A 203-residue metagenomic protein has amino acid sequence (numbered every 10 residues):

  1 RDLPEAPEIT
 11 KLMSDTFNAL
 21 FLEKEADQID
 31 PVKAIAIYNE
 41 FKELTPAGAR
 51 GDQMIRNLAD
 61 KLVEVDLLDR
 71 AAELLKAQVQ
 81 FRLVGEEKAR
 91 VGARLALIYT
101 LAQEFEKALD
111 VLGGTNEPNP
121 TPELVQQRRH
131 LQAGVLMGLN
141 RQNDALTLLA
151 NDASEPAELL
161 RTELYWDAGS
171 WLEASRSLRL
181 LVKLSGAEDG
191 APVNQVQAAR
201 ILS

Functional and structural regions predicted by a protein language model:
R1-S203: Acidic, polar-rich low-complexity tracts and alpha-helical solenoid repeat scaffolds
